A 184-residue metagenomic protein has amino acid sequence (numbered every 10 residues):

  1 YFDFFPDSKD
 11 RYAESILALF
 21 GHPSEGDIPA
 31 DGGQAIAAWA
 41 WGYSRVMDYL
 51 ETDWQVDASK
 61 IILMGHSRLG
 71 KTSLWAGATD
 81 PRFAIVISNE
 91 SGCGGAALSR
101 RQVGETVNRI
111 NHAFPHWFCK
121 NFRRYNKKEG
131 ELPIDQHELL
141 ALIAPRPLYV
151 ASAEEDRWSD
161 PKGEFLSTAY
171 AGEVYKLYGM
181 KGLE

Functional and structural regions predicted by a protein language model:
Y1-R45, E51-T52, S99-R100: Cap/lid segment of the alpha/beta-hydrolase catalytic domain
F2-F5, R68, G92-G94, E155-R157: Solvent-exposed loop/turn segments at secondary-structure junctions within structured extracellular/periplasmic domains
G26-G32, D57, R123-Y125, L132 (+1 more regions): Flexible glycine/proline-enriched surface loops and loop-helix/loop-strand junctions
A30-A38, L63-M64, R68, L74 (+2 more regions): Alpha-helix capping and helix-loop boundary segments enriched in small/acidic/polar residues
W39-M47, Q136-A141, V174: Structured alpha-helical segments in the cores of large, soluble enzyme domains
S44-E105, R109, A113, W117-C119 (+1 more regions): Primarily recognizes the serine-hydrolase "nucleophile elbow" in alpha/beta-hydrolase and SGNH/GDSL folds
S88-L139, D160-L183: Mobile cap/lid helix-loop segments that gate and shape the active-site cleft of serine hydrolases
A144-P161: Conserved strand-to-loop "acid loop" that flanks and positions the catalytic carboxylate
